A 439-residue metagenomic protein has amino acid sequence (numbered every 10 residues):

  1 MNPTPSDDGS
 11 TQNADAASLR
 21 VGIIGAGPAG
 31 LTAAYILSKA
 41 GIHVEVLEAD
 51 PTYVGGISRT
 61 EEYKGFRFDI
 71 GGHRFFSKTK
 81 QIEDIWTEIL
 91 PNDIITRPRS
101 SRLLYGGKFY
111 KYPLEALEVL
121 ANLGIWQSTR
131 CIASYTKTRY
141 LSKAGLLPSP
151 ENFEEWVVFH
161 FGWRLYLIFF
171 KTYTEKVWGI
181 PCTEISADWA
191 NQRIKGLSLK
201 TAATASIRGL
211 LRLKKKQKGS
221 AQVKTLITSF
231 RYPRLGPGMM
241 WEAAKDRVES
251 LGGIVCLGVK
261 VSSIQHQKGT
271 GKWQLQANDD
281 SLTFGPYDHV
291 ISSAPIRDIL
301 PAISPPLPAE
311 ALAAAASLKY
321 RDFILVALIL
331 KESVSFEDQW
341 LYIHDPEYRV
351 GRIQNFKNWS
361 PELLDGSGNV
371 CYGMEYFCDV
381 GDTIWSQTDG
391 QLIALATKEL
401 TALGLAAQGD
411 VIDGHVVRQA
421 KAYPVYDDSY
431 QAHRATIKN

Functional and structural regions predicted by a protein language model:
M1-V21, K39-A40: Extreme N-terminal leader/targeting segments of oxidoreductases
L19-V46: N-terminal Rossmann-like FAD-binding beta1-loop-alpha1 element of flavoenzymes
S38-E62: Glycine-rich FAD pyrophosphate-binding loop
A40, P233, V259-G390, A394-G404 (+1 more regions): Mid-domain catalytic core of redox enzymes that form a hydrophobic substrate pocket/lid adjacent to a catalytic redox
K64-G145, K195, L199: Dinucleotide-binding Rossmann-like beta1-alpha1 core, especially the glycine-rich loop that anchors the ADP
I82-G106, R164-I168, Y320-R321, S335 (+2 more regions): A short alpha-helix-loop-beta-strand transition element characteristic of N-terminal alpha/beta dinucleotide-binding
A133, K137-S263, P286: Active-site/ligand-binding neighborhood in enzyme catalytic cores
P361-G366, Q419-N439: FAD-binding beta-loop-beta segment adjacent to the flavin cofactor pocket
